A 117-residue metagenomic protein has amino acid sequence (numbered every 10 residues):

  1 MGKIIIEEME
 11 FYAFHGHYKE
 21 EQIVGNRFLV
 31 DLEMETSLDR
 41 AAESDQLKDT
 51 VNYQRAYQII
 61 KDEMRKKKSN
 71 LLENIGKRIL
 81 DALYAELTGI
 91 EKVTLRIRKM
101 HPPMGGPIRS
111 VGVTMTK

Functional and structural regions predicted by a protein language model:
M1-K117: N-terminal, polar/charged subdomain of small-to-medium soluble alpha/beta proteins
